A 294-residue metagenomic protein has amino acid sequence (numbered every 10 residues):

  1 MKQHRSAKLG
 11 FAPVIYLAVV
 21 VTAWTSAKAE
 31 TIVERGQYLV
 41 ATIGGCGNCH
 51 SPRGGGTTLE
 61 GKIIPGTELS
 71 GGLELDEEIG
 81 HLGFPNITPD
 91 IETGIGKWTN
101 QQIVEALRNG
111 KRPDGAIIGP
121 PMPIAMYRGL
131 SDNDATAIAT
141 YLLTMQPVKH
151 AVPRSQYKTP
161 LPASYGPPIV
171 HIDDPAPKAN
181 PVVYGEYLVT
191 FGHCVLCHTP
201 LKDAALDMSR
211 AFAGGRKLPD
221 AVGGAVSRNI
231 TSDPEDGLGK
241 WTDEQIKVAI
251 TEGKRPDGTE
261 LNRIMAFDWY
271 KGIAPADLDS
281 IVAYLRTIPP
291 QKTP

Functional and structural regions predicted by a protein language model:
M1-L9: N-terminal secretory signal peptides that target proteins for export/translocation
G10-A23: Bacterial N-terminal signal peptides
W24-A41, G56-T57, P162-T190, D236: Electrostatic cytochrome c docking/interface patches
T31-G47, D132, V182-V195, E244 (+3 more regions): Sequence context surrounding c-type heme c attachment/ligation sites in exported
G36, I43-R53, I103, I138 (+5 more regions): The canonical Cys-X-X-Cys-His
T67-Q102, A125-A135, R210-A249, F267-L278: Electron-transfer interface patches adjacent to heme c in soluble/periplasmic c-type cytochromes and di-/multiheme
T99-P113, M126-V152, T242-G258, A266-P294: C-terminal capping alpha-helices of c-type cytochrome domains
K149-L161: Extended, well-folded interaction surfaces typified by the phenylalanyl-tRNA synthetase beta subunit core
